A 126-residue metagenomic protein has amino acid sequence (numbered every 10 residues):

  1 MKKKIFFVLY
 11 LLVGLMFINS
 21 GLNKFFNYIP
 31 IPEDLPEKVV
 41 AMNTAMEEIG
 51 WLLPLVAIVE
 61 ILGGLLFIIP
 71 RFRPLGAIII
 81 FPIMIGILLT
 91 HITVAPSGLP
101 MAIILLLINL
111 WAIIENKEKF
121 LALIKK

Functional and structural regions predicted by a protein language model:
M1-Y28, P54, I69-K126: Extended, low-polarity transmembrane helix blocks
V13, V59-E60: Residue-level signal for transmembrane alpha-helical positions in Major Facilitator Superfamily
F26-V40: Peri-membrane helix termini and adjoining interfacial loops of integral membrane proteins
E33, E37, E47-E48, E60 (+1 more regions): Glutamate identity and glutamate-enriched acidic tracts
A41-M42, G63: Hydrophobic alpha-helical segments typical of transmembrane helices and their membrane-interface/capping positions
N43-V59: Interfacial helix-start motif at the membrane-water boundary
L62-I68: Generic transmembrane alpha-helix motif of multi-pass integral membrane proteins
